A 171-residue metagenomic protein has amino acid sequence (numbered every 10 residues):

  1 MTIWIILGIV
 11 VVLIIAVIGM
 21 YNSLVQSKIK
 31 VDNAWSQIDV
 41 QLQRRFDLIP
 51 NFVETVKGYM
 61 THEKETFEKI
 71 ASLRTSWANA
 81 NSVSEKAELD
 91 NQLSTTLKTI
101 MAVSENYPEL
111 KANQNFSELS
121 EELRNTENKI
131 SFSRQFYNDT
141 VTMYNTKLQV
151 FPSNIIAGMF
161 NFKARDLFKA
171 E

Functional and structural regions predicted by a protein language model:
M1-E171: A helix-centric hydrophobic-segment signal that preferentially recognizes long, alpha-helical stretches used
